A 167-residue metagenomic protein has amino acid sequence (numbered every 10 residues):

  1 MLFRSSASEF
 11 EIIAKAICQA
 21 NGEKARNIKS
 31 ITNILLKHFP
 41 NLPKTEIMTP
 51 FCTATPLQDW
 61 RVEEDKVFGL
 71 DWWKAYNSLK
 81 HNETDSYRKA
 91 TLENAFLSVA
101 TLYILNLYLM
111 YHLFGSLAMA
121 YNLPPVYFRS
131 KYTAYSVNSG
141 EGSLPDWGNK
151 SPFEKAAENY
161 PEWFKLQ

Functional and structural regions predicted by a protein language model:
F10-K74, H81-D85: Short non-catalytic regulatory patches outside canonical folded cores
I13-I17, N21, Y103-L113: A generic secondary-structure signal for well-formed alpha-helical elements
L79-M110: Charge-enriched, short contiguous segments at helix-coil
L109-Q167: Polyanionic, low-complexity intrinsically disordered segments
